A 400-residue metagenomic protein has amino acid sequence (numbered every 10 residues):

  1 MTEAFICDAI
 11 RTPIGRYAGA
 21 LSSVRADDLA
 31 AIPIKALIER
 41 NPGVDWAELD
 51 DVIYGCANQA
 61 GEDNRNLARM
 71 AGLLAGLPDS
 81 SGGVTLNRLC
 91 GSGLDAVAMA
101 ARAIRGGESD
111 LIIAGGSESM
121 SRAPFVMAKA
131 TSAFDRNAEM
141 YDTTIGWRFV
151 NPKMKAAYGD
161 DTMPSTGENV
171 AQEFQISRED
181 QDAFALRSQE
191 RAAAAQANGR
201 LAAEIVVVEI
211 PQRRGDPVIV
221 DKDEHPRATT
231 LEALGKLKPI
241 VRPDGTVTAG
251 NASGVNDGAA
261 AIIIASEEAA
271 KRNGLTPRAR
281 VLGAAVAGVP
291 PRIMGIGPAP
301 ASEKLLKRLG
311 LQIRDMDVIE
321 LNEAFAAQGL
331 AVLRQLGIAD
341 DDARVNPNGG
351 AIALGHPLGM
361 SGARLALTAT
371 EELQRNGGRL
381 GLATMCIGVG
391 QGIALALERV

Functional and structural regions predicted by a protein language model:
M1-A26, I145, T230-I296, P300 (+5 more regions): Condensing-enzyme catalytic core mediating Claisen C-C bond formation in acyl metabolism
M1-A71, A75, T166-R178, S188 (+4 more regions): Conserved active-site "lid/cap" helical segment
R11-T12, S23, D27-I32, G43 (+4 more regions): N-terminal extracellular/periplasmic Venus flytrap/periplasmic-binding protein-like
V24, C56-I112, T144-W147, A157-T162 (+3 more regions): Conserved catalytic cysteine-centered active-site region of acyl-thioester-dependent Claisen-condensing enzymes
W46-G55, G82-N87, I112-G116, D182-R187 (+5 more regions): Beta-strand segments within the central parallel beta-sheet cores of soluble alpha/beta enzyme folds
Y54, S165-E168, E204, Q212 (+1 more regions): Active-site pocket-lining segment
R105, L111-N169: Flexible glycine-/small-residue-enriched beta->alpha junction loops that bind anionic phosphate/pyrophosphate groups
